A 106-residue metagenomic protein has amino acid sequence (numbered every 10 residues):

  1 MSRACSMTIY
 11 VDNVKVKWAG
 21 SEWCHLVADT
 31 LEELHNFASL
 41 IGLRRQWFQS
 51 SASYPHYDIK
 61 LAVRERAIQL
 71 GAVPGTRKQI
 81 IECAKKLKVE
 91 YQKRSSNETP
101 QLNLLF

Functional and structural regions predicted by a protein language model:
S2-F106: Catalytic phosphate/metal-binding cores of nucleic-acid and nucleotide-processing enzymes, i.e., regions that mediate
